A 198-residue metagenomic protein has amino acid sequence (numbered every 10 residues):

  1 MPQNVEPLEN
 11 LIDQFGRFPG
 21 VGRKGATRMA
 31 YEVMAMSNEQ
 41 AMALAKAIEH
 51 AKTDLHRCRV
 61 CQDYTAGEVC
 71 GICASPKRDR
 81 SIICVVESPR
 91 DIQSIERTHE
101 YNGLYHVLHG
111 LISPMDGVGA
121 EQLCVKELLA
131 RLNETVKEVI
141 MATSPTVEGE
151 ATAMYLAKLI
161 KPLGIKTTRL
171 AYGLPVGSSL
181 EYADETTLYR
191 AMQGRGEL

Functional and structural regions predicted by a protein language model:
P2-L8, R17, T27-I92: Cys/His-rich Zn2+-binding cysteine-cluster or related metal-binding knuckle/ribbon modules and their
Q3, M36, Q40, D116-A120 (+2 more regions): Catalytic cores of large soluble enzymes that bind and process phosphate-bearing ligands
L8-G16, T27, D63-Y64, P76 (+2 more regions): S-adenosyl-L-methionine-dependent methyltransferase catalytic core, i.e., the SAM/SAH-binding region
Q14, F18, M36, A51-D54 (+9 more regions): Conserved, well-folded catalytic cores of nucleic-acid-processing and energy-transducing macromolecular machines
A26, S75-T143: Extended interfacial segments that mediate partner engagement and assembly in macromolecular machines
Y101, L129-L198: Long C-terminal interaction/binding lobes of large macromolecular proteins
